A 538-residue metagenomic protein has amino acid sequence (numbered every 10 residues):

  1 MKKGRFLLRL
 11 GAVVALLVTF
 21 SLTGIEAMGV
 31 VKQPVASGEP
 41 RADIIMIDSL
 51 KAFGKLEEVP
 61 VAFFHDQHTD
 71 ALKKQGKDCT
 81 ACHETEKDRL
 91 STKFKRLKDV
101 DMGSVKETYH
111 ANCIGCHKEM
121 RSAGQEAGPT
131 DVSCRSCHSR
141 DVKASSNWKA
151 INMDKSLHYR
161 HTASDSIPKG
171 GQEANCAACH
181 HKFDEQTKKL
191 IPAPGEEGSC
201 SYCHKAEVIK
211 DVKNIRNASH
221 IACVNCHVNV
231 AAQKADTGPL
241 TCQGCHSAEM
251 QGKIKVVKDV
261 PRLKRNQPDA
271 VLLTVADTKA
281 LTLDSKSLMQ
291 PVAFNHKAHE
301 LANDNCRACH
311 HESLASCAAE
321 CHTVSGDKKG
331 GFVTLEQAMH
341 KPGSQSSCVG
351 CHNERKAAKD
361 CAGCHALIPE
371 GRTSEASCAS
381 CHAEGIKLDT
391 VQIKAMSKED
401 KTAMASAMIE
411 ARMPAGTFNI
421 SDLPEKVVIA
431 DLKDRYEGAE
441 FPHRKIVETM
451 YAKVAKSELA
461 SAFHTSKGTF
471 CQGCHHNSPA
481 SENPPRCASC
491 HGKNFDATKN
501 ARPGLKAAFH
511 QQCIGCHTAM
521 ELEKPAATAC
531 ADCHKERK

Functional and structural regions predicted by a protein language model:
K2-A12: Bacterial N-terminal signal peptides that target proteins for export
G11-T23: Bacterial N-terminal signal peptides
G29-E126, K143-P194, S201-A231, K255-H311 (+4 more regions): Sequence context of c-type cytochrome heme-c attachment sites
A81-E84, D131, R135-S136, A178 (+8 more regions): Iron-sulfur cluster-binding cysteine motifs and their immediate structural context in ferredoxin-like electron-transfer
C113, V132-H138, G198-C200, C223 (+6 more regions): Cysteine-rich micro-motifs
E119-G128, S139, A231-A232, P369-E370 (+2 more regions): Short, exposed beta-strand-loop hairpins at the edges of beta-sheets in extracellular/periplasmic proteins
S139-A144, S247-K253, V324-D327, P369-E370 (+3 more regions): Short Cys/His-rich micro-motifs in 6-15 aa windows
A222-E249, E354-M396, C530-E536: Repeat-solenoid scaffold signature
